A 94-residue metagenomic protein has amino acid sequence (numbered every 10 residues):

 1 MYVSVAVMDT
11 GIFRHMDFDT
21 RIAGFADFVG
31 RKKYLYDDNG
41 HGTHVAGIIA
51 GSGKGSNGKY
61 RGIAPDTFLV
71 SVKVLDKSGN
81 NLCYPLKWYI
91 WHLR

Functional and structural regions predicted by a protein language model:
M1-G24, K32-Y84: Subtilisin-like serine protease catalytic core
L82, L86-R94: Cationic, amphipathic, low-complexity alpha-helical segments enriched in hydrophobics plus arginine/proline
